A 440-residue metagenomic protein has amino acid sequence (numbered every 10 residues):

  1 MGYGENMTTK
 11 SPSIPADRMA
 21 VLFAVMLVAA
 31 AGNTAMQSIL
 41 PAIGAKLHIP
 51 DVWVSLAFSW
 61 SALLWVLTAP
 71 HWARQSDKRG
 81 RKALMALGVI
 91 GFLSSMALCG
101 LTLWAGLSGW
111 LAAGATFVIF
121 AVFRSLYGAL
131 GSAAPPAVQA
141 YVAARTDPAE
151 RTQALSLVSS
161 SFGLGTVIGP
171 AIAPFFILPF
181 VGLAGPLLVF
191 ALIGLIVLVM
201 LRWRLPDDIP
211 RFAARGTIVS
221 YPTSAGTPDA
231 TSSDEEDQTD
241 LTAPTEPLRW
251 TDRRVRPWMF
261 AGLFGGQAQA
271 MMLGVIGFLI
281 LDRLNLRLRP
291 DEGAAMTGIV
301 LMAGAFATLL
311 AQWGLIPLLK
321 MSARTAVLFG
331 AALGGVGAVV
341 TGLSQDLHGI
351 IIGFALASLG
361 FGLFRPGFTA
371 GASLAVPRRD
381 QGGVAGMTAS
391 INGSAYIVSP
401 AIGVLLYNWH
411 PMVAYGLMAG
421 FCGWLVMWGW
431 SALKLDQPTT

Functional and structural regions predicted by a protein language model:
Y3-A16, P206-F260: Juxtamembrane intracellular "pre-TM" segments in multi-pass secondary transporters
P12-A62, P257, A261, G266-R287: Helix-loop boundary and gating motifs at the non-cytosolic
L27, G109-A133, G349-L363: Hydrophobic core of transmembrane alpha-helices in multi-pass small-molecule transporters, especially MFS/SLC-type
L63-L67, M296-L318: Transmembrane alpha-helices of Major Facilitator/SLC transporters
T68-R81, L310-A323, Y407: Helix-to-loop junctions at the C-terminal end of transmembrane segments in multipass secondary transporters
I90-A113, L333-Q345: C-terminal ends and interior cores of transmembrane alpha-helices in multi-pass membrane transporters/permeases
F123-F162: Cytoplasmic helix-loop-helix junction between adjacent transmembrane helices in 12-TM secondary transporters
A323-F368: C-terminal transmembrane helical hairpin of 12-TM major facilitator-type secondary transporters
